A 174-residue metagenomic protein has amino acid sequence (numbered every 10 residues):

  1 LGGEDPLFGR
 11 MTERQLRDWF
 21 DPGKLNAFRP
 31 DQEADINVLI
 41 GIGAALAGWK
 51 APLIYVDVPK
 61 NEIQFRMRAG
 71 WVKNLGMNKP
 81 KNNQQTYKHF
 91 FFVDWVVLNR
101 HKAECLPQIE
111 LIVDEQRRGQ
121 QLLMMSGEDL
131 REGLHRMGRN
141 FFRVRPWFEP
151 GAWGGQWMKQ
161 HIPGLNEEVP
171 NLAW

Functional and structural regions predicted by a protein language model:
L1, D21, P59, M125-S126: Helix N-terminus capping/helix-initiation residues
L1-I36: ATP-dependent small-molecule kinase phosphotransfer cores that center on conserved nucleotide phosphate-binding segments
F8, W19-F20, F28, F65 (+4 more regions): Phenylalanine-focused residue identity feature
P22-F28, K79-Q84, Q160, L172: A generic short-segment signal for beta-strand/edge and adjacent turn/coil regions
K24-M77: ATP-dependent NMP and nucleoside kinases share a basic, alpha-helical "lid"
P30, I42-A44, N82-F92, I112-D114: Catalytic cores of nucleic-acid editing and processing enzymes, centered on the cytidine/adenosine deaminase
V56, A69-V72, F91-W174: NTP-dependent small-molecule kinase module
P59, F65-A69, G76-L98: Extended, regular secondary-structure scaffolds
